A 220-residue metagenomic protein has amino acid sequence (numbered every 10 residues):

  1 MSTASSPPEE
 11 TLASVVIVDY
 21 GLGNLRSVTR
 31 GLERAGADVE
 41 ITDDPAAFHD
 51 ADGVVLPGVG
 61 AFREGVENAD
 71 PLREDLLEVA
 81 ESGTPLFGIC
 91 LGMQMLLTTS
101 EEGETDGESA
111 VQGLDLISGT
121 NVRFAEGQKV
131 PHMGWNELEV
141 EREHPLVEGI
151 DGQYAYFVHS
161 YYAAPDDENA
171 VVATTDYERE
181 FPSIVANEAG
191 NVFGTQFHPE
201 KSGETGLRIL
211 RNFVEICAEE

Functional and structural regions predicted by a protein language model:
M1-A13: Haloarchaeal acidic low-complexity proteome signature biased toward cell-envelope/secretome components but also
T3-A4, E78, G119-E220: Amide-donor transfer/coupling interface in amidating biosynthetic enzymes
A13-A37, E200: N-terminal beta1-alpha1 ligand-phosphate binding loop
V39-I41, N121: Generic structural signal for residues in well-ordered beta-strands
A47-F48: Structural alpha-helical scaffold elements that stabilize or flank donor/cofactor-binding regions in carbohydrate
A51: An anion/phosphate-binding loop that grips the pyrophosphate of nucleotide cofactors and donors
V55-P57: Structural motif
G60-G134: Cysteine-nucleophile active-site neighborhood
